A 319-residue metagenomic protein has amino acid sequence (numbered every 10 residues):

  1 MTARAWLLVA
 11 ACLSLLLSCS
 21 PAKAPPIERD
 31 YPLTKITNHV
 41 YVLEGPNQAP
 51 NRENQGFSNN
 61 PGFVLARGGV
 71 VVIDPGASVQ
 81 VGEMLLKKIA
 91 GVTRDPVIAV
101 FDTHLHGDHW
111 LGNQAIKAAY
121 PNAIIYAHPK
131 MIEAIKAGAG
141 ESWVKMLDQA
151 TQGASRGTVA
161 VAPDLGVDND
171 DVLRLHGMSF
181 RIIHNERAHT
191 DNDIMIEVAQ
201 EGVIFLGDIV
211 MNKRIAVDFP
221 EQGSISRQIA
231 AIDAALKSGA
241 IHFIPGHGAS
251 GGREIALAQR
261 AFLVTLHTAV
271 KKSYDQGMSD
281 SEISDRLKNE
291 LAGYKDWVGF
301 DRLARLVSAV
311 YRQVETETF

Functional and structural regions predicted by a protein language model:
M1-A3: N-terminal secretory signal peptides that target proteins for export/translocation
W6-S18: Bacterial N-terminal signal peptides
L15-L16, K23-P25, L236-G239, S250-F319: Accessory terminal helices/loops
E28-I36, E133-N185, D191, A199-Q200 (+2 more regions): Metallo-beta-lactamase
K35-K88, I194-V198, G202-G207: Conserved beta-strand hairpin/beta-sheet module of binuclear metal-dependent hydrolase folds, prominently
H39, V64, D74, I89 (+10 more regions): Divalent metal-coordination and catalytic microenvironments
G69-V71, P75-V79, V172, S179 (+2 more regions): Metallo-beta-lactamase
K87-V172: Active-site HxH/HxHxD metal-binding segment of metal-dependent hydrolases
